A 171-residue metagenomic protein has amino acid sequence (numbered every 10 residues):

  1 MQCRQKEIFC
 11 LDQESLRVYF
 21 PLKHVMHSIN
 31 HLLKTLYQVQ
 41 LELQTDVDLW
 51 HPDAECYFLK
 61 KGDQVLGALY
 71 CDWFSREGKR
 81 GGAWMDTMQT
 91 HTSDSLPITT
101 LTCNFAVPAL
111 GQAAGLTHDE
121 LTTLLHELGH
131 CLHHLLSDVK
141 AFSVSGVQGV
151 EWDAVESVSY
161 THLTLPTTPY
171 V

Functional and structural regions predicted by a protein language model:
M1-L163: Cation-handling catalytic/transport regions enriched in His/Asp/Glu
H162-V171: Single conserved hydrophobic/aromatic residue that forms the stacking wall/gate of nucleotide- or nucleobase-binding
